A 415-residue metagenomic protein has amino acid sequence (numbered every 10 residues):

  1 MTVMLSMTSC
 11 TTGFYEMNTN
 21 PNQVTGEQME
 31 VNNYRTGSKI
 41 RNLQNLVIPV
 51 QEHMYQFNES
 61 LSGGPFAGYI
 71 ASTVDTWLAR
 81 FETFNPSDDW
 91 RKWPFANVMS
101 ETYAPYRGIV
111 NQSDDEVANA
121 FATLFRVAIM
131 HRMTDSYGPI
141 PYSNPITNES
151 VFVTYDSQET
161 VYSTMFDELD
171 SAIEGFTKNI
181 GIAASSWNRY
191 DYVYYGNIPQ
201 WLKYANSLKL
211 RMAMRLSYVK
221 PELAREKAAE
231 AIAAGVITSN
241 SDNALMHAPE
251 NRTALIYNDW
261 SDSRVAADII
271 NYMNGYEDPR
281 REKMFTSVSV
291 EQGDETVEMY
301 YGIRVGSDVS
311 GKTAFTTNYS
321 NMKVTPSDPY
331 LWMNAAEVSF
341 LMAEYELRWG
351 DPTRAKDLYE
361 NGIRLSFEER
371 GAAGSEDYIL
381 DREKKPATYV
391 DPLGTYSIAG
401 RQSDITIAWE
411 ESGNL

Functional and structural regions predicted by a protein language model:
M4-M7: Bacterial Sec-type N-terminal signal peptides, specifically the leucine/valine-rich hydrophobic h-region
C10-G68, D89, W93, N97 (+2 more regions): Membrane-proximal, proline-rich intrinsically disordered regions
N18, N33-G37, R41, S60 (+8 more regions): Low-complexity, intrinsically disordered regions enriched in charged/polar residues
T25-N33, A267-N271, P392-Y396, A408-E410: Intrinsically disordered, low-complexity boundary segments flanking structured domains
G64, S185-S186, A372-A408: Surface-exposed intrinsically disordered loops and tails
I70-F125, I129-D377, D391, E411-L415: Structured, solvent-exposed acidic/aromatic patches
